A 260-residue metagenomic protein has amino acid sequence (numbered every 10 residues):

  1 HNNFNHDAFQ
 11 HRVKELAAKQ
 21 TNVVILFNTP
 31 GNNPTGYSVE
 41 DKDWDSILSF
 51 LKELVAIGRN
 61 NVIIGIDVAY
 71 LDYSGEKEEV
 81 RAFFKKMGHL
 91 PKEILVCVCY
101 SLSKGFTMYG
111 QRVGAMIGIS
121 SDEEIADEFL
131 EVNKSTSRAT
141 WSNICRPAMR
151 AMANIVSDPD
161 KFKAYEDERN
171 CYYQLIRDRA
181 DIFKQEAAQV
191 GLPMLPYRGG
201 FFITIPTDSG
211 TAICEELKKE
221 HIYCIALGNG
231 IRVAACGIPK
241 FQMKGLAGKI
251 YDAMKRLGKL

Functional and structural regions predicted by a protein language model:
H1-L260: PLP-dependent class I/II
